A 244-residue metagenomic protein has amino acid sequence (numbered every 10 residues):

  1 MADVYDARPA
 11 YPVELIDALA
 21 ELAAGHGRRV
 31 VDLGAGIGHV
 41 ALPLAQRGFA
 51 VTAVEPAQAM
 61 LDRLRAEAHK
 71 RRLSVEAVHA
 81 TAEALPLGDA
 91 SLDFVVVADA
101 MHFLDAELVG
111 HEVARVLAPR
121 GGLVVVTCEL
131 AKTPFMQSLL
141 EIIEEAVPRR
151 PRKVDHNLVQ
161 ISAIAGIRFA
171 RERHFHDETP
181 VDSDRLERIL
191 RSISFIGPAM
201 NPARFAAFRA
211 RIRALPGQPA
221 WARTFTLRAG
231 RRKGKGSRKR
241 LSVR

Functional and structural regions predicted by a protein language model:
M1-G25: Conserved class I S-adenosyl-L-methionine
R29-V31, I37-A84: Class I SAM-dependent methyltransferase SAM/SAH-binding core
A84-F94: A short acidic, Gly/Pro-enriched loop at the edge of an enzyme's catalytic core that lines a small-molecule cofactor
D99-A100: Short catalytic micro-motifs in class I SAM-dependent methyltransferases
L104-E112: A short, conserved alpha-helix within the catalytic core of class I
H111-A114, A118-V181: Conserved catalytic/acceptor-binding region of the Class I
N157-R244: Conserved Class I S-adenosyl-L-methionine
